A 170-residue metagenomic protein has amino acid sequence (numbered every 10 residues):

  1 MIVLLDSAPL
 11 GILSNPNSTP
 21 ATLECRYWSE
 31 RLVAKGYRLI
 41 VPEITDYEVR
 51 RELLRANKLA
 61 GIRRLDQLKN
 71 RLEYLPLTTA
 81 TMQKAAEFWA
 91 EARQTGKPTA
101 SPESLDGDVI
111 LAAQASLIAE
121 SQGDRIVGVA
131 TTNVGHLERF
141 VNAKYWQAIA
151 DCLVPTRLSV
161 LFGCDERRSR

Functional and structural regions predicted by a protein language model:
M1-V41, R51-Q67, R125, R157 (+2 more regions): Short, well-structured N-terminal submotif of metal-dependent ribonuclease cores
I2, I118-R170: Acidic, PIN/NYN-like endoribonuclease modules and their adjacent C-terminal/linker elements
S7, T79, S104-A113, V134: Conserved glycosyltransferase catalytic-site signature
L10, D46-V49, M82, L137: A generic structural signal for short hydrophobic patches within well-formed alpha-helices
S18-T19, E30-K35, A92-K97, S116-I126 (+1 more regions): Alpha-helix termini
V41, P76, D106, T131-T132: Short beta-strand scaffold positions
V49, E103-V127: Acidic, metal-associated active-site segment
R71-A100: Acidic catalytic patch
